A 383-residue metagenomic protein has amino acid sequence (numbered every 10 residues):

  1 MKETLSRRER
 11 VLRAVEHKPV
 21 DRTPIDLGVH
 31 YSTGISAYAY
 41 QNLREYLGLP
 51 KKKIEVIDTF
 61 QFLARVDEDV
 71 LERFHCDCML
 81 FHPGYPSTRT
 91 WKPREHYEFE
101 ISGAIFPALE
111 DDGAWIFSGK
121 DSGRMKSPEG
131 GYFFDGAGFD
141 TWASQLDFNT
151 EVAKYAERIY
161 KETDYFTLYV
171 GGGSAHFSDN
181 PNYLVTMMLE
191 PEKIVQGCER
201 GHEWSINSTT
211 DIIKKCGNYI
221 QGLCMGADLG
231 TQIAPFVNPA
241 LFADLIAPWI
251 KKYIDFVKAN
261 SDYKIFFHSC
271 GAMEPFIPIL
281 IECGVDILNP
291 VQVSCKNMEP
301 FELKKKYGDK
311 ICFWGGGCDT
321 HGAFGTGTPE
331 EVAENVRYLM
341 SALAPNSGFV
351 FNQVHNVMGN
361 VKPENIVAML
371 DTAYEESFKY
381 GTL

Functional and structural regions predicted by a protein language model:
M1-R44, L49-V56, A108-L109, W115-L383: Active-site loop segments of alpha/beta catalytic cores
V56-L63: Outer-membrane beta-barrel proteins
L63-L80: Catalytic domains of carbohydrate-active enzymes, especially glycoside hydrolases
D69-R73, T90-W91, Y97-F99, R158-E162: Short, charge-rich binding segments
E72, F81, E100-G113: Aromatic-residue-lined binding/catalytic grooves and analogous aromatic/hydrophobic interfacial grooves in multimeric
L80-H96: Short, glycine/charge-rich beta-strand/loop segments that flank catalytic centers and engage negatively charged groups
